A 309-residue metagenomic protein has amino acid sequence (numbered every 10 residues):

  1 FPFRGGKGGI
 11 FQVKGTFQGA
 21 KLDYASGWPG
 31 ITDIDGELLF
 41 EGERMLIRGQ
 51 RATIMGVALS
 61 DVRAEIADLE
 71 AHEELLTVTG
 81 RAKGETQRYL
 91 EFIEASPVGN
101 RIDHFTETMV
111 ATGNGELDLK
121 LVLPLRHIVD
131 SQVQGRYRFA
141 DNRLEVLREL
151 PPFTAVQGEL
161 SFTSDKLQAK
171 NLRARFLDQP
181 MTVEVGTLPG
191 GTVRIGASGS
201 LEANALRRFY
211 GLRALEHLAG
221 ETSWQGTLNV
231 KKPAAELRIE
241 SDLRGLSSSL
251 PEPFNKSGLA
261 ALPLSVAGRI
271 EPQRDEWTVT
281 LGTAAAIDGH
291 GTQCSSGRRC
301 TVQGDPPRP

Functional and structural regions predicted by a protein language model:
F1-G6, I10-Q18, L22, L69-Q132 (+3 more regions): Extended amphipathic, helix-rich lipid-handling scaffolds
Q12, E37-L46, L160, Q168: Extended non-catalytic domains of envelope/secretory-pathway proteins
Q18-A20, E43, Q50, V57 (+8 more regions): Solvent-exposed loop/turn tips at the surfaces of repeat/solenoid architectures
A25-W28, G56-A58, L147-L150, F176-P180 (+3 more regions): Solvent-exposed loop/turn segments connecting transmembrane beta-strands in outer-membrane beta-barrel proteins
G27, Q50, V57, E149 (+4 more regions): Surface loops and adjacent helix of pleckstrin homology
I31-D35, D61, L75, E116 (+3 more regions): Transmembrane beta-barrel architecture of outer membranes
D35-E37, R63, Q157-E159, R173 (+3 more regions): Short, surface-exposed charged micro-motifs
I47-G49, L59-D61, A169, R274-E276 (+2 more regions): Hydrophobic residues on conserved beta-strands that form the core of alpha/beta folds
